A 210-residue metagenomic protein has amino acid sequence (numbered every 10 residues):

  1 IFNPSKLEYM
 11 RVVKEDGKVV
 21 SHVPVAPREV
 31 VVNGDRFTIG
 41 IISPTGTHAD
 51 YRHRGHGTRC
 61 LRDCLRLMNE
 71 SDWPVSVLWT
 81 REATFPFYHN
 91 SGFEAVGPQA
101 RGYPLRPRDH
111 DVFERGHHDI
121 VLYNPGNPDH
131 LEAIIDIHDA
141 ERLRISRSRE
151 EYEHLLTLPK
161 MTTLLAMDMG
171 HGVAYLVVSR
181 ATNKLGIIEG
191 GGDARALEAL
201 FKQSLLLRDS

Functional and structural regions predicted by a protein language model:
I1-V31, R142-L165: Active-site rim helix/loop that mediates acceptor-substrate recognition in acyltransferases
V12, K18-R28, I39-G46, H171-R180 (+1 more regions): Conserved beta-strand in the GNAT
V19, E70-V75, R81-A100: Conserved active-site alpha-helix within GNAT-family acetyltransferase domains
E29, L200, L207-R208: OB-fold and OB-like single-stranded nucleic-acid-recognition modules and their adjacent interaction interfaces
I42-H53, I187-A196: A short, internal acetyl-CoA/4′-phosphopantetheine-binding micro-motif in the GNAT/acyltransferase core
Y51-D63, R195-S204: Conserved acetyl-CoA pyrophosphate-binding loop and the N-cap/start of the following alpha-helix in GNAT-like
L61, R66-T80, R208-S210: Conserved GNAT acetyl-CoA-binding A-motif
E94-R195, L200-Q203: Amide-forming acyltransferase catalytic core, primarily the GNAT-like/NAT-type and related acyltransferase folds
